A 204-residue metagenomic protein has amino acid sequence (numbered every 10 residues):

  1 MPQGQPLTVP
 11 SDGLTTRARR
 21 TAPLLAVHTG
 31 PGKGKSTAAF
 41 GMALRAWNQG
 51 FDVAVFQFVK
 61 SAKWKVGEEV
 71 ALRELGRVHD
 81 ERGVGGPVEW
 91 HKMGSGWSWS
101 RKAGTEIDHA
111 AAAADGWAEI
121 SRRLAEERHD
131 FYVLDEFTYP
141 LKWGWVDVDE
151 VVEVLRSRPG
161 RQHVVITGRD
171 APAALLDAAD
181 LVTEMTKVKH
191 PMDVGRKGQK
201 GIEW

Functional and structural regions predicted by a protein language model:
M1-L25: Extreme N-terminal, non-catalytic leader segments that precede Walker-type/kinase nucleotide-binding cores
G13-T15, E126-E127, V194: N-terminal targeting/trafficking signals and adjacent low-complexity tails
P23-A125: Conserved P-loop
L24, V164-I166: ASCE RecA-like P-loop NTPase motor cores that couple ATP hydrolysis to mechanical translocation on nucleic acids
R45, A71, V154, A174-L175: Hydrophobic/aromatic ligand-binding patch that stacks against planar heteroaromatic rings of cofactors or nucleotides
V59-K63, G96-S98, T138-Y139, D170-A173 (+1 more regions): Conserved nucleotide-binding/hydrolysis micro-motifs of P-loop NTPases
S100-H163: Phosphate-binding/switch loop-helix module in NTP-utilizing enzymes
A171-W204: Phosphate-binding/switch region of NTP-binding enzymes
